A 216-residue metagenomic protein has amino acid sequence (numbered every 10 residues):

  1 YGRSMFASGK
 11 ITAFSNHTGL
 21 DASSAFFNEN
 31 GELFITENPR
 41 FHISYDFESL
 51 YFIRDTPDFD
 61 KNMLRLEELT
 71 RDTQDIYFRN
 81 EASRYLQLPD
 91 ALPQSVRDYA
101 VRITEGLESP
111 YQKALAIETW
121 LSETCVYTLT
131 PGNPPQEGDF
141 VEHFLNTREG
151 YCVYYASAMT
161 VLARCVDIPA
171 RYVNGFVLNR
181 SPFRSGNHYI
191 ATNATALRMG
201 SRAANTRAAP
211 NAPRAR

Functional and structural regions predicted by a protein language model:
M5-N146: Acidic low-complexity segments
T119, V153-A215: Hydrophobic/aromatic-rich core segments of domains that either
N146-Y154: Active-site loop and adjoining helix of the penicillin-binding protein/serine DD-peptidase-beta-lactamase fold
